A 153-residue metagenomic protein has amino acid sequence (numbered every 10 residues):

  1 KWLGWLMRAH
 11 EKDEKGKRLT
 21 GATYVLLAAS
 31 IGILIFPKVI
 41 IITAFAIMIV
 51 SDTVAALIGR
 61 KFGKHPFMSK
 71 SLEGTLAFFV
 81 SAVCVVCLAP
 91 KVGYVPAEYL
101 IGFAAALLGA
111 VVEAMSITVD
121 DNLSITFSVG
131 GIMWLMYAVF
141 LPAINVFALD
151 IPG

Functional and structural regions predicted by a protein language model:
K1-A89, P96-G153: Interhelical loop and helix-boundary elements at the membrane-water interface of polytopic inner-membrane proteins
